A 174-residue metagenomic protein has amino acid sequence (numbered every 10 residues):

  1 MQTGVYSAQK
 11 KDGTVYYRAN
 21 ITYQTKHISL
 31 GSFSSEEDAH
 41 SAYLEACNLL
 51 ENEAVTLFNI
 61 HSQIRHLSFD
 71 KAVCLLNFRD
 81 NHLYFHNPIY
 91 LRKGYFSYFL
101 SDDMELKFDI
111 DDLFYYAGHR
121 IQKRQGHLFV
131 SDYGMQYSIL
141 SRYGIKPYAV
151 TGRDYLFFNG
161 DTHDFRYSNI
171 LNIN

Functional and structural regions predicted by a protein language model:
M1-G31, F78-N174: Short, Arg/Lys-rich segments that mark the N-terminal edge of DNA/RNA- and chromatin-recognition modules
A19, A39-C47: An aromatic-rich alpha-helical recognition segment common to small helix-rich domains
F33-E36: Conserved aromatic
E53-F85: Intrinsically disordered, low-complexity charged/polar segments
